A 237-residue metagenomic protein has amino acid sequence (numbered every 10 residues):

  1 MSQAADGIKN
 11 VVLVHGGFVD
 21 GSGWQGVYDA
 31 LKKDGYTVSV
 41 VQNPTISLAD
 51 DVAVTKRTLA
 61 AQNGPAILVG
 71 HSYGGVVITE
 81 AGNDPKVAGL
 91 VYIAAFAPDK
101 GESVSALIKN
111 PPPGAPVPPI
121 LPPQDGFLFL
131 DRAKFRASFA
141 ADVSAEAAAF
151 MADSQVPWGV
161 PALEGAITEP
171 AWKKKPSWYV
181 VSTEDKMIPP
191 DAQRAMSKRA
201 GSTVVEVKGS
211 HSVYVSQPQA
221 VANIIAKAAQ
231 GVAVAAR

Functional and structural regions predicted by a protein language model:
D6-L48, E80: Conserved HGGG/HGGXW glycine-rich cap/lid loop of the alpha/beta-hydrolase fold
V41-N43, V205-S210: Short glycine-rich catalytic loops that host catalytic nucleophiles or stabilize transition states across multiple
V69-G74, I78: Gly/Ala-rich beta-loop-alpha elbow adjacent to hydrolase catalytic centers
N83-R132, G159-L163: Flexible "cap/lid" loop of the alpha/beta hydrolase fold
L90, W178-D185: Conserved strand-to-loop "acid loop" that flanks and positions the catalytic carboxylate
A152-W172, T183: Active-site nucleophile elbow and catalytic-triad environment of alpha/beta-hydrolase enzymes
K174-V181, V204: Catalytic His-Asp charge-relay segment
T183-K208, V215, K227-A228: Conserved loop-alpha-helix segment in the C-terminal half of the alpha/beta-hydrolase fold that carries the catalytic
